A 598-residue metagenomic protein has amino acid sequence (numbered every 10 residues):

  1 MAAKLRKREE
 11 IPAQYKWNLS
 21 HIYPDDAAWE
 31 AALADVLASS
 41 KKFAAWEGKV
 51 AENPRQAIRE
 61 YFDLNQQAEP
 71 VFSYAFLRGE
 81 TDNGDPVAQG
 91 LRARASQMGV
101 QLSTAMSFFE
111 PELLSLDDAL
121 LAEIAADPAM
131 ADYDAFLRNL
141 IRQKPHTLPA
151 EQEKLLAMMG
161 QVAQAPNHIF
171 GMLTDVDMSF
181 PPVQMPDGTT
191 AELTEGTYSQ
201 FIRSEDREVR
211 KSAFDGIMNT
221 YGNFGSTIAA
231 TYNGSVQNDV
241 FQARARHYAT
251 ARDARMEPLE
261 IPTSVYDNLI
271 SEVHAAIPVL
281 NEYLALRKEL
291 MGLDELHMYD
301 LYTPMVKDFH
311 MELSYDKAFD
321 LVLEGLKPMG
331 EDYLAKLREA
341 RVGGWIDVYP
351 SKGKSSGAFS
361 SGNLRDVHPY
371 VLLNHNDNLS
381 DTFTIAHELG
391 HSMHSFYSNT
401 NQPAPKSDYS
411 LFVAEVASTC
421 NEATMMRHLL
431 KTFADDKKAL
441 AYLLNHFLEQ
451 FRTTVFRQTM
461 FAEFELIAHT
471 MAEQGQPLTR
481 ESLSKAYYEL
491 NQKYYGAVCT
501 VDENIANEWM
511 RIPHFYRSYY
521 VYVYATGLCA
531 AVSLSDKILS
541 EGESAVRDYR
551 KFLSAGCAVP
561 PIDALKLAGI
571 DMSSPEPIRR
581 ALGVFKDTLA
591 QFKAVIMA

Functional and structural regions predicted by a protein language model:
M1-D308, V595-A598: A well-structured
E10-A13, P24, F109, L113-L116 (+11 more regions): C-terminal, non-catalytic "cap/extension" segments appended to globular domains
L293-P328, L334, H394, Y442 (+4 more regions): Long, K/E/R/D-enriched contiguous segments that form extended
D300, V306-D366, N378-L379: Auxiliary, metal-adjacent structural segments of Zn-dependent hydrolase domains
V342-P369, Q492, G496-S518: Flexible, glycine/threonine-enriched loop-and-boundary segments that flank and lead into catalytic domains of large
P369-A386: Short pre-active-site segment immediately N-terminal to the catalytic Zn-binding motif
G390-A404: Catalytic Zn2+-binding segment of zinc metalloproteases
Y409-K437, F447-E449, T453, G527: Post-HExxH zinc-binding segment in Zn-dependent metallohydrolases
